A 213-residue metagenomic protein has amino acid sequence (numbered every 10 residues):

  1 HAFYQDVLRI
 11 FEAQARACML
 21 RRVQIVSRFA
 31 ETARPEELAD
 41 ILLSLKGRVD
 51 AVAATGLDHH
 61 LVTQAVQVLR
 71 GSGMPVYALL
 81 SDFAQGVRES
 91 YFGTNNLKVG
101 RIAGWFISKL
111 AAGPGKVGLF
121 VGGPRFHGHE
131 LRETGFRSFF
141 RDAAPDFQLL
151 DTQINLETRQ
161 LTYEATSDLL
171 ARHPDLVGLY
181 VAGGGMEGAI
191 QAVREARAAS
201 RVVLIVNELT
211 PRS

Functional and structural regions predicted by a protein language model:
A2-D6, V26-E37, F92-I102, F120-S138 (+3 more regions): Hinge/beta->alpha junction and helix N-cap segments in small-molecule ligand-binding domains
F11-A15, F140, L170, V193: Conserved hydrophobic residues forming the short capping helix/wall of the S-adenosyl-L-methionine
E12-I25, D142: Signal peptide-proximal N-terminal region of secreted/periplasmic/extracellular or secretory-lumen proteins
C18, S72-G73, A143, A196-S200: Helix C-cap/helix->beta junction micro-motif
I25, V76, V117, L149 (+1 more regions): Hydrophobic/aromatic residues located in beta-strands of well-ordered beta-sheets within soluble catalytic
E37-L38, A51-R70, F136, D151-R212: Hydrophobic alpha-helical
H60-K98, T210-S213: Flexible loop/hinge segments that line or gate small-molecule binding clefts
L97-V117: A conserved helix-loop-strand patch within extracytoplasmic ligand-binding domains of the periplasmic binding
